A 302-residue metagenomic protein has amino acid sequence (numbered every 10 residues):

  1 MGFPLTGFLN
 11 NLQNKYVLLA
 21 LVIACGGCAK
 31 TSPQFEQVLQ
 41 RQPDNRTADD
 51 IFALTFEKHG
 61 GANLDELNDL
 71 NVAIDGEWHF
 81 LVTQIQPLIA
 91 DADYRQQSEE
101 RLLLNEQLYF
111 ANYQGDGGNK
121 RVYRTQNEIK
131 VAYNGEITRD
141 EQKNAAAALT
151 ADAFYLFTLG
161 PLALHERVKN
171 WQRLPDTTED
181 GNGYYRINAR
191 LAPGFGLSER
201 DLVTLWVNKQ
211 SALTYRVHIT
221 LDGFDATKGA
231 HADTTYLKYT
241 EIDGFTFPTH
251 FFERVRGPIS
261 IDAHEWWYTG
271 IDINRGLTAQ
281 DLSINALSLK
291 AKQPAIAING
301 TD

Functional and structural regions predicted by a protein language model:
F3-V17: Bacterial N-terminal signal peptides that target proteins for export
V17-I23: Sec-dependent N-terminal signal peptides
C25-G27: C-terminal motif of bacterial Sec signal peptides marking the signal peptidase cleavage site
A29-T31: Bacterial signal peptide processing site
F35-D44, D49-T138, V168, Q172: N-terminal mature ectodomain segment of secretory-pathway/periplasmic proteins
N45-D50, Y123-E199, L221-T227, L282-S288 (+1 more regions): Flexible, processing/modification-adjacent segments and terminal tails in exported/periplasmic/extracellular proteins
D180-S283: Gly/Pro-enriched, hydrophobic low-complexity segments that function as extracytoplasmic propeptides/linkers
K290-K292: Intrinsically disordered, low-complexity prosegments and terminal tails associated with secretory/extracytoplasmic
